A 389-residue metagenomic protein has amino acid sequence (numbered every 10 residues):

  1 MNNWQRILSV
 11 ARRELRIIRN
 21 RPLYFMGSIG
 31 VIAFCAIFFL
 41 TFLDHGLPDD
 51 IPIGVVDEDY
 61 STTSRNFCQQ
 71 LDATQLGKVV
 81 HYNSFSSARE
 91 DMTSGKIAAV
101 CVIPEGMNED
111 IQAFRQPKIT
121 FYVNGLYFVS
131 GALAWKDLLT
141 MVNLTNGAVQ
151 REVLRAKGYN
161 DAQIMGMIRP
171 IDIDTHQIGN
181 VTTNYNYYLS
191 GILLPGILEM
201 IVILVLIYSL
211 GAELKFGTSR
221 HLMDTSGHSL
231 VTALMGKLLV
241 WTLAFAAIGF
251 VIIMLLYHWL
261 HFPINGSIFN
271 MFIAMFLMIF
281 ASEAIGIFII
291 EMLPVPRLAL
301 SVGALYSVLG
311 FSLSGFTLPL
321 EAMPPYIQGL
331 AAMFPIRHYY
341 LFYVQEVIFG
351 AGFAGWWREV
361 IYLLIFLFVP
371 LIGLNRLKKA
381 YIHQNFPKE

Functional and structural regions predicted by a protein language model:
M1-Y187, A380, K388-E389: Extracytoplasmic/periplasmic domains immediately adjacent to an N-terminal transmembrane anchor in multi-pass membrane
W4, L8-R12, Y187, S226-G227 (+6 more regions): Alpha-helical membrane-protein architecture signal
F38, Y60, V251-L255, P263-E389: Membrane-spanning alpha-helical segments of multipass transporters and channels
V129-N146, G179-L194, E213-T225, F245-I253 (+2 more regions): Hydrophobic alpha-helical transmembrane segments
S190-S209: Long, hydrophobic alpha-helical segments
P195-L198, L243, A247, L277 (+2 more regions): Residue-level hotspots within pore-lining transmembrane alpha-helices of multi-pass secondary transporters
V205-L243: Helix-loop-helix units of permease transmembrane domains in multi-pass membrane transporters, especially ABC
H228-L255, V360, L364, F368: Selective transmembrane-helix segments that form parts of the transport pathway or gating/packing helices in multipass
